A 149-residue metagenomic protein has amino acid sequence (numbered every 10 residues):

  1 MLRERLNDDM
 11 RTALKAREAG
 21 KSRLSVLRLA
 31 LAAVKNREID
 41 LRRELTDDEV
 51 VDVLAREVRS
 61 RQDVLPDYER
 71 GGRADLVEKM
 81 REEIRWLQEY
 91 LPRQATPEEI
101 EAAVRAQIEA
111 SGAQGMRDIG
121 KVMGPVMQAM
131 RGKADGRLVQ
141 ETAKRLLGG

Functional and structural regions predicted by a protein language model:
M1-Y90, Q94-A110, M116, G124 (+2 more regions): N-terminal cationic and glycine-rich segments that engage phosphates or anionic surfaces
G120: Residues that recognize and position ribonucleotide moieties
K133-A134: Short, basic interhelical loop/turn and adjoining N-cap of the next helix at nucleic-acid- or acidic-partner-contacting
R137: Key DNA-contact positions within bacterial/archaeal DNA-binding proteins
